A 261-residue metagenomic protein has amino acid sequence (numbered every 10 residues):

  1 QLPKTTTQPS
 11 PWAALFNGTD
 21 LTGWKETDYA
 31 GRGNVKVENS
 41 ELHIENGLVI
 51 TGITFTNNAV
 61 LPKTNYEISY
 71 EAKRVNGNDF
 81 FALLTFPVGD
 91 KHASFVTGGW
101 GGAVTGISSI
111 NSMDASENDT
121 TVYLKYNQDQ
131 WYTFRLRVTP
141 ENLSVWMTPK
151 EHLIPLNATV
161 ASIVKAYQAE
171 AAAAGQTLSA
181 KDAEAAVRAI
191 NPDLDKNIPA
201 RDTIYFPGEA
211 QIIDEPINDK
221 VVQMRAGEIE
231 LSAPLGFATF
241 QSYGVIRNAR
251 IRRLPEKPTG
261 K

Functional and structural regions predicted by a protein language model:
Q1-K261: Carbohydrate-interacting regions of secretory-pathway proteins
